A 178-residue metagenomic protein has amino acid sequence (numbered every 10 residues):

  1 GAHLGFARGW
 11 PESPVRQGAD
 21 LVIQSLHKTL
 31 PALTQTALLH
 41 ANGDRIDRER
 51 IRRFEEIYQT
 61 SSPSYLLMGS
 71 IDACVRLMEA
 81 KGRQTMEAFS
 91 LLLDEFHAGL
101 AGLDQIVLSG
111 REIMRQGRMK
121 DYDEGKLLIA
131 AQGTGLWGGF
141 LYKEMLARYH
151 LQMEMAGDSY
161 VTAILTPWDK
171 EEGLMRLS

Functional and structural regions predicted by a protein language model:
G1-S109: Conserved PLP-enzyme active-site core in the AAT-like
E95-S178: Conserved C-terminal alpha-helix-loop-beta "cap" of PLP-dependent enzymes that closes/shapes the active-site mouth
